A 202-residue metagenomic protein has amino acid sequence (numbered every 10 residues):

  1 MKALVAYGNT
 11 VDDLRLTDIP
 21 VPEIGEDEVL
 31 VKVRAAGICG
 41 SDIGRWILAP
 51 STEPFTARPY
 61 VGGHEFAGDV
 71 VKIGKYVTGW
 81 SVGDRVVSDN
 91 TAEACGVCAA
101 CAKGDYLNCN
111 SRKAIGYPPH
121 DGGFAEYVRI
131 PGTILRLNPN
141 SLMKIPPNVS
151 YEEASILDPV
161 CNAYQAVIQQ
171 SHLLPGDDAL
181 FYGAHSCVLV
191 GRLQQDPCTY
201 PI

Functional and structural regions predicted by a protein language model:
M1, D84, G176-D177: Nucleotide donor/acceptor-binding cores
A6-D13: Extracellular beta-rich ligand/substrate-recognition surface
V21-A36, P50-A102, P146: Glycine-rich beta-strand-centered segment in the early N-terminal region that forms part of a ligand/cofactor-binding
S41-W46: Cytochrome P450 core scaffold surrounding the K-helix E-X-X-R motif and the conserved "meander" helix-loop region
G96-A179: NAD(P)H dinucleotide-binding glycine-rich loop of Rossmann-like/cofactor-binding domains, especially the beta1-alpha1
I145, P175, F181-A184, Q195-I202: Adenosine-nucleotide cofactor-binding segment
N162, S186-V188: Hydrophobic/small residue at the entry helix of a nucleotide-binding pocket
